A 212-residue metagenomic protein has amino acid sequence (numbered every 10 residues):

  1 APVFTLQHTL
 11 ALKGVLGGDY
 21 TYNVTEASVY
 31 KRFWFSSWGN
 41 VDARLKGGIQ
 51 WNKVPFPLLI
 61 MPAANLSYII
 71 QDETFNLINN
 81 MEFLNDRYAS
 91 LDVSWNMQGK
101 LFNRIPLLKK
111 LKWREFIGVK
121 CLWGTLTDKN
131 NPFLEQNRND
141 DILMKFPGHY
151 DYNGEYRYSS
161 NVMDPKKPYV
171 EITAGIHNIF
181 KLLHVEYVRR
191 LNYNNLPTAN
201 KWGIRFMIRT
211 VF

Functional and structural regions predicted by a protein language model:
A1-F212: Exposed, low-structure sequence patches enriched in small/polar residues
